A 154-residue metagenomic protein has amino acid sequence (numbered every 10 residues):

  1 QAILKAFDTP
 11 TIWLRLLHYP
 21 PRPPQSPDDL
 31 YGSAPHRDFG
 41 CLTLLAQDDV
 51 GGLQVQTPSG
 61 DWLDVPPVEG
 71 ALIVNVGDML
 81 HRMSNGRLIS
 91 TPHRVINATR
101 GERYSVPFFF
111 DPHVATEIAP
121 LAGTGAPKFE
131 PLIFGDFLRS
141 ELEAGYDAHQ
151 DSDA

Functional and structural regions predicted by a protein language model:
Q1-A154: C-terminal flanking tails of non-heme Fe-dependent oxygenases
